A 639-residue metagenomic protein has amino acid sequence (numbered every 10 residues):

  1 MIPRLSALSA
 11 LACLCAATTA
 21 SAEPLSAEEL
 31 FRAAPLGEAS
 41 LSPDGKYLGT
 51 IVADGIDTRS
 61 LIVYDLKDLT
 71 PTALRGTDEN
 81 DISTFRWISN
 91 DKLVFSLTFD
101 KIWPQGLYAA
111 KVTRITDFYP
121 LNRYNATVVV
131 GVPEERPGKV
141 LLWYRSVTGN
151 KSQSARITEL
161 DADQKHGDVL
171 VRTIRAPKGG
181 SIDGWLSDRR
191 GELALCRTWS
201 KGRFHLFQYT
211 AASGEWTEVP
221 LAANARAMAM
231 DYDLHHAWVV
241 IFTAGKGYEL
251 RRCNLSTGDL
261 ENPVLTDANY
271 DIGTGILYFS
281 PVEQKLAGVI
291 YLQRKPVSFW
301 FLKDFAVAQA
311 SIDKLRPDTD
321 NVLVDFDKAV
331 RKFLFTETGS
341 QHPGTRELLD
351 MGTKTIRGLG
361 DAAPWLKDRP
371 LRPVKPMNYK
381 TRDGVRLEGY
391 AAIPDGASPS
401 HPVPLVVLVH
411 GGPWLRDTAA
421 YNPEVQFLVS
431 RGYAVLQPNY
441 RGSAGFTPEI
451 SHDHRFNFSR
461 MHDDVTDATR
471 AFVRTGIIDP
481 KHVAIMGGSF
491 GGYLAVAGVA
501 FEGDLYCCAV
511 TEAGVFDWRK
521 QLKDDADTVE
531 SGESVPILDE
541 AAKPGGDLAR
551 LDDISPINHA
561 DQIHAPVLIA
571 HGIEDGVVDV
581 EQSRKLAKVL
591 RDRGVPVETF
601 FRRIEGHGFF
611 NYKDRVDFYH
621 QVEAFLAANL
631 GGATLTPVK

Functional and structural regions predicted by a protein language model:
M1-L8: Bacterial N-terminal signal peptides that target proteins for export
A17-T19: N-terminal signal peptide c-region/cleavage motif recognized by signal peptidases
A22-K332, S340-H342, L349: Beta-propeller folds
L41, T50, W87, Y379 (+4 more regions): Conserved hydrophobic/aromatic "anchor" residues that stabilize well-ordered secondary structure elements
D183-L186, S298-S398, P423-Q426, S430-R431 (+1 more regions): Non-catalytic accessory segments flanking enzyme active sites
T338, L408-G412, G572: Glycine-rich His-Gly loop
L366-K481, G488-S489, K523: Cap/lid segment of the alpha/beta-hydrolase catalytic domain
Y440-K639: Active-site-proximal cap/loop segments of hydrolase catalytic domains
